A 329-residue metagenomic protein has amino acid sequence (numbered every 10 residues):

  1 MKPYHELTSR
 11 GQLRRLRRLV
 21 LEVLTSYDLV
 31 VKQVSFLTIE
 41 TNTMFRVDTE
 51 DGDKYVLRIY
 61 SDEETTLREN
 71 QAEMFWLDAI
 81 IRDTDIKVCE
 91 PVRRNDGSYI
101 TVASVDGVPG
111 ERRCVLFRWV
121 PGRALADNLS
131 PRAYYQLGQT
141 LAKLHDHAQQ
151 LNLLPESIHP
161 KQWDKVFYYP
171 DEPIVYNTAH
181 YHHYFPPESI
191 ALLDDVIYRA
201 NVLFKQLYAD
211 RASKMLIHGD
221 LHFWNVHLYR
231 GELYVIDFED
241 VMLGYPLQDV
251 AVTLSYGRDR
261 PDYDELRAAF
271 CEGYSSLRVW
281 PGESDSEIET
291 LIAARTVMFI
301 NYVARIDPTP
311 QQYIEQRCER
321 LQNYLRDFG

Functional and structural regions predicted by a protein language model:
M1-V31: Juxta-kinase regulatory segment immediately upstream of eukaryotic protein kinase catalytic domains
K2-L7, M298-G329: ATP/Mg2+ or Mg2+-diphosphate-binding catalytic cores that bind nucleotide phosphates or diphosphates via glycine-rich
S35-T38: Protein kinase glycine-rich loop
E40-T49, V56-L57, P91, H147 (+1 more regions): Active-site acidic catalytic loop and adjacent metal/ATP-binding pocket of ATP-dependent phosphoryl transfer enzymes
I59-E111, N128-Q136: A conserved alpha-helical element in kinase catalytic cores
D62, G97, G110, C114-D127 (+2 more regions): A glycine-centered beta->alpha junction motif in the catalytic cores of kinase/phosphotransferase enzymes
D127-E188: A cross-family kinase active-site recognition segment
P246-V279, A293-T309: Active-site activation/catalytic loop segments of kinase-like enzymes and analogous catalytic loops in related
